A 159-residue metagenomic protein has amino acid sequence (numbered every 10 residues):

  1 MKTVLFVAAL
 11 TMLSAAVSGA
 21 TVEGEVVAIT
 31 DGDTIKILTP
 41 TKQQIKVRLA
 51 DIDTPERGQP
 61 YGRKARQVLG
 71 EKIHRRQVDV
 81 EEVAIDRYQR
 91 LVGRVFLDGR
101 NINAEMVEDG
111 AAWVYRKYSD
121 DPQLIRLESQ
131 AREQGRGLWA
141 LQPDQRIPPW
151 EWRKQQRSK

Functional and structural regions predicted by a protein language model:
K2-T3, A15-K159: Small beta-barrel nucleic-acid-binding modules, primarily SNase/OB-fold domains and secondarily Tudor-like barrels
V4-A9: Sec-dependent signal peptide hydrophobic core
